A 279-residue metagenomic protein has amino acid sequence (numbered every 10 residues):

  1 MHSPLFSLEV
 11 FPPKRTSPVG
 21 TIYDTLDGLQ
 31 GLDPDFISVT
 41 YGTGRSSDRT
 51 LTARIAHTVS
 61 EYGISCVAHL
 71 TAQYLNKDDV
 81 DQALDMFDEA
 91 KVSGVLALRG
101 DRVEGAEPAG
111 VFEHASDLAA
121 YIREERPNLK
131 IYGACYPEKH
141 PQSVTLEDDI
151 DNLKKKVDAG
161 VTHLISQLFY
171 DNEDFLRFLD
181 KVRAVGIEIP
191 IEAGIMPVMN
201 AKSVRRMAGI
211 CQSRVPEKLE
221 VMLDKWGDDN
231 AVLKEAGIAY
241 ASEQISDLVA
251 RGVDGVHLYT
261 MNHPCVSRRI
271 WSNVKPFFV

Functional and structural regions predicted by a protein language model:
M1-V39: Conserved N-terminal beta1-alpha1 strand-loop-helix module at the mouth
L5-T21, C66-D78, Y132-D148, K225-A239: Active-site mouth loops of central-metabolism enzymes
S7, S38, L96-A97, I165 (+1 more regions): Conserved beta-strand positions in the central sheet of alpha/beta enzyme cores
E9, I37, F87, K156 (+3 more regions): Conserved, mostly hydrophobic/aromatic
V10-P13, T40-G44, H69-L75, G100-R102 (+5 more regions): Active-site beta-loop-alpha junctions enriched in small/polar residues
T16-L29, L51, K77-D85, T145-K155 (+1 more regions): Short, acidic/polar
S17, G110, H114-Y136, G186-I238 (+2 more regions): Active-site pocket-lining/capping segments in soluble small-molecule metabolic enzymes
S17-V19, R45-H57, N76-Q82, D101-I122 (+3 more regions): Active-site-adjacent beta->alpha loops and helix N-cap segments on the catalytic face of soluble alpha/beta enzymes
